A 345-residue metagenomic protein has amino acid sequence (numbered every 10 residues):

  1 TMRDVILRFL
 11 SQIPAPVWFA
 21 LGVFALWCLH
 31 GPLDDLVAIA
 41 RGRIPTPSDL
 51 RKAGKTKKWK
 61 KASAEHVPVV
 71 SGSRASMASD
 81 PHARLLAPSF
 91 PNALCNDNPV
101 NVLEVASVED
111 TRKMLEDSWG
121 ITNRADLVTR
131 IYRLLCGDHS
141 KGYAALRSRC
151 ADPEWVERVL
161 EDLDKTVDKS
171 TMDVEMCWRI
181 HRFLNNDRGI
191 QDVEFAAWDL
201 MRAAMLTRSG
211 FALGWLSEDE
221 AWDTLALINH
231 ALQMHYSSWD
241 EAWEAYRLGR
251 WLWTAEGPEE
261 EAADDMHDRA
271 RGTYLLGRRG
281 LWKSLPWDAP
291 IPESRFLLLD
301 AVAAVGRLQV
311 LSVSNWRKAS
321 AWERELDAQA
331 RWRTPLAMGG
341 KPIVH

Functional and structural regions predicted by a protein language model:
T1-Q12: Short, strongly hydrophobic alpha-helical membrane anchors
S11-L21: Hydrophobic alpha-helical transmembrane segments
F24-M205, S209-E218, W222, L227-H345: Polar/charged low-complexity regulatory segments
